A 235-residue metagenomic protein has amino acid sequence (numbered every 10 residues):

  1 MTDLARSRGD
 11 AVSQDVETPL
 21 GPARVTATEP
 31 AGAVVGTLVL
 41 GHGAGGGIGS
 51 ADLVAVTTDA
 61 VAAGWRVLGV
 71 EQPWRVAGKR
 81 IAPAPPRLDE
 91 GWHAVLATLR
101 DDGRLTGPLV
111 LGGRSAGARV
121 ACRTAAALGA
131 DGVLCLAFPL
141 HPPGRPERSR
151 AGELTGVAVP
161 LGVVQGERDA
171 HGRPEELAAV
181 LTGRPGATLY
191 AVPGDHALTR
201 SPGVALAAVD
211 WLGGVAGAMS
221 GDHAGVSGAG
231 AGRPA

Functional and structural regions predicted by a protein language model:
D15-G107, V120, A191, R200 (+1 more regions): Serine-hydrolase catalytic machinery in alpha/beta-hydrolase-like enzymes
L53, E147-R150, G172-V180: Short alpha-helix in the alpha/beta-hydrolase fold that links the catalytic acid
L111-G113, L136: Short beta-strand immediately N-terminal to the catalytic nucleophile in serine-hydrolase-like folds
G113-G117, A121: Gly/Ala-rich beta-loop-alpha elbow adjacent to hydrolase catalytic centers
G129-H141: A conserved short beta-strand
V157, V163-Q165, D169: Short beta-strand/loop motif that positions the catalytic acidic residue of the alpha/beta-hydrolase fold
E167-G172, A197: Acidic catalytic loop of the alpha/beta-hydrolase fold
A197-A235: Catalytic active-site module of serine/aspartate enzymes centered on a nucleophile-bearing elbow/loop
